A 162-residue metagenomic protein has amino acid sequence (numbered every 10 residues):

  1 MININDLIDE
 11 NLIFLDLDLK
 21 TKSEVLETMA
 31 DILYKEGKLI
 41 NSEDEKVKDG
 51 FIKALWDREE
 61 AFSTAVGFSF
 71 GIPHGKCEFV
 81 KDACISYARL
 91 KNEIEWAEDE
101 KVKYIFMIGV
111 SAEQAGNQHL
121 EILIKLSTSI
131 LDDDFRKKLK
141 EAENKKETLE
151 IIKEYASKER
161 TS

Functional and structural regions predicted by a protein language model:
M1-S162: Cytosolic covalent-transfer regions centered on His/Cys nucleophiles that carry phosphoryl or persulfide groups
